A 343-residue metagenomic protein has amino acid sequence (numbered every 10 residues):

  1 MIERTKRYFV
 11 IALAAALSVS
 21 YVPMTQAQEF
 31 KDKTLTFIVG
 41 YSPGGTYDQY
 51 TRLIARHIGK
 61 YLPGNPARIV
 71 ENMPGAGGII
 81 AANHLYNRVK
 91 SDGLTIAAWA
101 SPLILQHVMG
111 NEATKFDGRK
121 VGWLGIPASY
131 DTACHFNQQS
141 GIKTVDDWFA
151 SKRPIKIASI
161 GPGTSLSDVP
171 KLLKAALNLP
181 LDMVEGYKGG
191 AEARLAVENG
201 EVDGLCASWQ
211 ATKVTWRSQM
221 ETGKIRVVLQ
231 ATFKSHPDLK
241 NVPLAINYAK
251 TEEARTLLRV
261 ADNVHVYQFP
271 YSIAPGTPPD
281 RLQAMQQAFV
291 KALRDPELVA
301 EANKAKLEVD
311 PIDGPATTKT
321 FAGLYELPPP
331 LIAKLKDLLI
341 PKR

Functional and structural regions predicted by a protein language model:
A16-Q26: C-terminal segment of classical bacterial N-terminal signal peptides
K31, K60-L62, H84-T95, I104-E192 (+3 more regions): Hinge/capping helix and adjacent helix->loop/strand transition within the periplasmic-binding protein
D32-K33, T222-K224, V228, Y248 (+1 more regions): An extracytoplasmic/periplasmic, membrane-proximal ligand-sensing/linker region
K33-S42, R68-E71, T95-I96, P154-S159: Short, well-ordered beta-strand elements
F37-R52, P74-G77, A158-S165: Extracytoplasmic "Venus flytrap"
M73-A81, V184-E198, S208-T212, P315: Short helix-initiation/N-cap motifs at beta->coil->alpha
S101-A113, S167, K171-A176, N199 (+1 more regions): A ligand-binding cleft/hinge motif common to bilobed small-molecule-binding domains
